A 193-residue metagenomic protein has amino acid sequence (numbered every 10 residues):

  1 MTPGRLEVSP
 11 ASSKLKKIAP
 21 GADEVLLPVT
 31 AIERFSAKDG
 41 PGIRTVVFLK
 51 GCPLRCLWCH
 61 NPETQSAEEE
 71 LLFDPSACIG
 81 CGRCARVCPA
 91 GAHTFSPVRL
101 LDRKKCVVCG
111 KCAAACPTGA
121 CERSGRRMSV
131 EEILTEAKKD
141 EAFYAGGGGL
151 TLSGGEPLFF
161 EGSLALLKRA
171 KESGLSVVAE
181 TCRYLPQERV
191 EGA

Functional and structural regions predicted by a protein language model:
T2-V98, K139-Y144: N-terminal [4Fe-4S]-dependent radical SAM core
S66-G192: Conserved Radical SAM active-site core
